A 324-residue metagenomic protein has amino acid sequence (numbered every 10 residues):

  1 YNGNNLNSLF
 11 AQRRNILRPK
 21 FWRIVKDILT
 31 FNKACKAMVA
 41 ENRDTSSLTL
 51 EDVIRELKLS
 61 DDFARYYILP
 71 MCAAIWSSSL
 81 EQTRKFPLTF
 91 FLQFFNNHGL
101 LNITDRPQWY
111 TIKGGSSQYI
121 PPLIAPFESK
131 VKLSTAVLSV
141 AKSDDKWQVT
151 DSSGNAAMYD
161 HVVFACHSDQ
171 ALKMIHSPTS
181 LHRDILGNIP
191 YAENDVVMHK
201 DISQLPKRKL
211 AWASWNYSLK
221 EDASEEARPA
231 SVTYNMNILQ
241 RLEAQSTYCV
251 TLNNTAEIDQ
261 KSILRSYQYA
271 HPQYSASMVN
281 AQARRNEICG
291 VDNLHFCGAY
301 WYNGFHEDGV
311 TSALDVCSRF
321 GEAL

Functional and structural regions predicted by a protein language model:
Y1-L88: Mobile amphipathic helical/loop "lid" adjacent to a hydrophobic cofactor/ligand pocket
R43, I112-S116, Y302-G309: Aromatic-acidic/polar surface patches that form glycan- and anion
I54, C72, L123, V163 (+4 more regions): A residue-level signal for conserved active-site and pocket-lining positions in enzyme catalytic cores
F91-S152, A157: Helical element adjacent to the flavin cofactor pocket in flavoenzyme catalytic cores
F127, V131, D160, F320-L324: Short, hydrophobic alpha-helical segments
V131-L133, F164, F296: A structural signal for the hydrophobic beta-strands that form the central parallel beta-sheet of Rossmann-like
T135-P272: Mid-domain catalytic core of redox enzymes that form a hydrophobic substrate pocket/lid adjacent to a catalytic redox
E257-L324: C-terminal catalytic lobe of FAD-dependent flavoproteins
